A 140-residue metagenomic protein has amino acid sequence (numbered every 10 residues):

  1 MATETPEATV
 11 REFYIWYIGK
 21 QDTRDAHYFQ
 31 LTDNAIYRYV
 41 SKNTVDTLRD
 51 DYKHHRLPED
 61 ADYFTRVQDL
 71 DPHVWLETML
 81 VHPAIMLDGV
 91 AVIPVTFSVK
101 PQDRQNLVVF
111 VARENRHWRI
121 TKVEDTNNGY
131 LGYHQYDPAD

Functional and structural regions predicted by a protein language model:
T3-D22: Short, aromatic-enriched amphipathic alpha-helices that serve as compact interaction elements
E4-T5, E59-R66, G129-H134: Secondary-structure junction/capping motif
P6-V10, T32, I36, T44: Stable alpha-helical elements in mature extracytoplasmic
T9-V10, V45, Q68, V111: Intrinsically disordered, low-complexity regions enriched in Ser/Pro/Gly/Gln/His and often acidic
Q21-L31: Surface-exposed patches in mature extracellular/periplasmic domains of secreted proteins
Y37-P101: Surface-exposed, charged secondary-structure patches
I85-V108, R113-N115, I120-D140: Low-complexity, intrinsically disordered terminal/linker segments enriched in charged and Gly/Pro repeats
